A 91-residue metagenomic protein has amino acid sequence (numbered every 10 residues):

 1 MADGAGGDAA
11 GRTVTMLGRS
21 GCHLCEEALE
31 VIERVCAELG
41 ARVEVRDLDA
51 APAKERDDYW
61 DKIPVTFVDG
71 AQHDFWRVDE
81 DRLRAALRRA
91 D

Functional and structural regions predicted by a protein language model:
A2-R34: Local sequence-structure signature of Cys/Sec-based thiol-disulfide redox active-site neighborhoods
V35-L39: Short helix-loop-beta junction
A41-A53: Thiol-based oxidoreductase modules, predominantly thioredoxin-like and allied folds used for disulfide exchange
A50-K54, Q72-R77: N-terminal, polar/charged subdomain of small-to-medium soluble alpha/beta proteins
A51-P64: Short Fe-S-cluster ligation motifs
R56, R77-D79, A85-D91: Short, charged, intrinsically disordered terminal tails
I63-Q72: A short, hydrophobic beta-strand/beta-hairpin element that forms part of a small beta-sheet core
